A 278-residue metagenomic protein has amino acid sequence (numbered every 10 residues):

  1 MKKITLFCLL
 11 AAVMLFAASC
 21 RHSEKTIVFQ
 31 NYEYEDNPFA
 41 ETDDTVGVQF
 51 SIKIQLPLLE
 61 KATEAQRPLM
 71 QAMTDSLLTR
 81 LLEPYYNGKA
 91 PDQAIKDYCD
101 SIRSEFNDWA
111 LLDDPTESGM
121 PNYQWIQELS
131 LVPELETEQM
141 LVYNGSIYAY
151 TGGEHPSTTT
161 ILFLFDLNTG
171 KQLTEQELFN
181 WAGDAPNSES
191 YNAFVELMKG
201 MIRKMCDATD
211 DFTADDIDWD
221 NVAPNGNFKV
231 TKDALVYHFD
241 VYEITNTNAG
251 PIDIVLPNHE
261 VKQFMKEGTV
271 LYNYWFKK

Functional and structural regions predicted by a protein language model:
M1-V28: Bacterial Sec-dependent N-terminal signal peptides
C20-K278: Compositionally biased intrinsically disordered regions enriched in Thr/Gly
